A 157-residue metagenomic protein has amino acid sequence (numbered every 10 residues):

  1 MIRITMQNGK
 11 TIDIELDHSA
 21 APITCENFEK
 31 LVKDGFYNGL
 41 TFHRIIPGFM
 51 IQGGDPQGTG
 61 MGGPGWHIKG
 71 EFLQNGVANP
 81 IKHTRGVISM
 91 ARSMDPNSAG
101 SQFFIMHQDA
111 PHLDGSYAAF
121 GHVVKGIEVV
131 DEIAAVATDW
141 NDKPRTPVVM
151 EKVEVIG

Functional and structural regions predicted by a protein language model:
M1-G157: Cyclophilin-like peptidyl-prolyl cis-trans isomerases
